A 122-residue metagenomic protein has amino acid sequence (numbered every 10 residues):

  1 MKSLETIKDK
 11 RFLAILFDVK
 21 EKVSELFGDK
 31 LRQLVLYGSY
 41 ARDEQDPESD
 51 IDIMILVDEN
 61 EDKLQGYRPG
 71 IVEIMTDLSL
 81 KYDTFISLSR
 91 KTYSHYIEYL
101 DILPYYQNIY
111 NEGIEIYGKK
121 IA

Functional and structural regions predicted by a protein language model:
M1-K30, A41-P47, D58-A122: Catalytic core of pol beta-like nucleotidyltransferases
D52-L56: Short beta-strand->loop micro-motif that forms the acidic, two-metal-ion catalytic signature in nucleotide-processing
